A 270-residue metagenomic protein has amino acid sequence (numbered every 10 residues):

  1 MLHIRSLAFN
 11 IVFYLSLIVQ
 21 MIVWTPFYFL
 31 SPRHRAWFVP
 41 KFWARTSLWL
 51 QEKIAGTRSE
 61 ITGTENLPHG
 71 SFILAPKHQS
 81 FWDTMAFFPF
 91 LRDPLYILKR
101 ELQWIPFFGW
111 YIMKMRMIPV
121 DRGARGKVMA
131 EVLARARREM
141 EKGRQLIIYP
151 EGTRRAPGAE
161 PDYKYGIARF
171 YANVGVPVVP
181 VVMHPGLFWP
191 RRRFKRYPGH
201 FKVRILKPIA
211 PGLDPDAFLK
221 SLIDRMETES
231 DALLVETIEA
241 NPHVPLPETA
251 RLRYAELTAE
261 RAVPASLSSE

Functional and structural regions predicted by a protein language model:
M1-F72, T258-S269: Membrane-anchoring hydrophobic helices of lipid-metabolizing enzymes
M21-K41, R45, E52-I54, H69-R125: Catalytic core of membrane glycerolipid acyltransferases/transacylases, capturing the structured, soluble-facing
G56-R58, D93, K114, G143 (+1 more regions): A generic structural signal for alpha->beta connector loops
I61, I118-D121, P211: Short acidic-hydrophobic, aromatic-tinged amphipathic segments that line or gate anion-handling sites
I61, L74, Y96-I97, V203-I205: Generic preference for hydrophobic
M129-E270: Non-catalytic C-terminal accessory region of glycerolipid acyltransferases and related lyso-lipid remodeling enzymes
